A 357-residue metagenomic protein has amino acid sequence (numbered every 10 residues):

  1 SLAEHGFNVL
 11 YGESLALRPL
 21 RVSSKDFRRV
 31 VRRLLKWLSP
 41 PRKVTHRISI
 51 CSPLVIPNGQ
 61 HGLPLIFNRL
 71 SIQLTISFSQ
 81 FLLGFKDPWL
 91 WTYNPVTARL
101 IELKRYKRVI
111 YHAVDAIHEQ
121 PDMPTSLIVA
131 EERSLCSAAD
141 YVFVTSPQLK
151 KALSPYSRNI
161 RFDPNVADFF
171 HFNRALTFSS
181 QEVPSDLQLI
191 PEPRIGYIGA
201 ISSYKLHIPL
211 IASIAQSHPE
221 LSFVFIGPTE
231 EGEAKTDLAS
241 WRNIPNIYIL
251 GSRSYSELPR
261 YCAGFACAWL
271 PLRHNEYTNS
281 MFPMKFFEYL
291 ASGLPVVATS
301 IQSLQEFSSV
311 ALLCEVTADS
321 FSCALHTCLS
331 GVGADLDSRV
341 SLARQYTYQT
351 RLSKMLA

Functional and structural regions predicted by a protein language model:
G6, A266, G293, S300: A short alpha->beta transition loop at the rim of the catalytic pocket in nucleotide-sugar-dependent
L74-F81, F85, P124-V142: Membrane-proximal helix-turn-helix segments that form the acceptor-binding/catalytic region of lipid-linked
Q148, D163-A175: Carbohydrate-associated surface elements
D186-K205, V224: Conserved donor-binding/catalytic core segment of Leloir-type glycosyltransferases
G227, K235-R260: Nucleotide-activated donor-binding/catalytic signature segment of Leloir-type glycosyltransferases, i.e., the conserved
C262-S280, L294-P295: Acidic donor-binding loop of glycosyltransferase active sites
V310-D319, H326-G333: Conserved acidic donor-binding segment of nucleotide-sugar-dependent glycosyltransferases
G333-A357: A charged, aromatic-enriched C-terminal amphipathic alpha-helix characteristic of glycosyltransferases across folds
